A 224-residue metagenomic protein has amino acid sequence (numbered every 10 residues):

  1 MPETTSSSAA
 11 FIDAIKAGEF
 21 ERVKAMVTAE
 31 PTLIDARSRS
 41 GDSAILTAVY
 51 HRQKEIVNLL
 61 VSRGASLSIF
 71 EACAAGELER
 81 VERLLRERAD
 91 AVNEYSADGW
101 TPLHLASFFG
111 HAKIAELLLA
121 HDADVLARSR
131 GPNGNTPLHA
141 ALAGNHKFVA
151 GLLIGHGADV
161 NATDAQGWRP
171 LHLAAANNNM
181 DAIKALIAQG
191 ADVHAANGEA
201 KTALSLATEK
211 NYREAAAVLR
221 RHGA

Functional and structural regions predicted by a protein language model:
M1-A10, N58-E71, E87, H156 (+3 more regions): Ankyrin-repeat-protein effector appendages
P2-R37, G76-Y95, P102: N-terminal segments that cap or nucleate solenoid repeat domains
S7, G41, G99, N133-G134 (+2 more regions): Start-of-repeat signature of ankyrin repeats
D13-G18, T47-Q53, E71-E77, L105-H111 (+3 more regions): Ankyrin repeat A-helix N-terminal signature
R22, E55-I56, R80, K113-I114 (+3 more regions): Conserved ankyrin/ankyrin-like repeat signature
V27-T32, L59-A65, L85-D90, E116-D124 (+3 more regions): Ankyrin repeat domain, specifically the short helix-to-loop turn at the C-terminus of the second helix of each repeat
D35, N93, L126-R128, N161 (+1 more regions): Ankyrin-repeat junction/capping positions
S38, S96, S129-G131, D164 (+1 more regions): Ankyrin repeat boundary/linker residues
